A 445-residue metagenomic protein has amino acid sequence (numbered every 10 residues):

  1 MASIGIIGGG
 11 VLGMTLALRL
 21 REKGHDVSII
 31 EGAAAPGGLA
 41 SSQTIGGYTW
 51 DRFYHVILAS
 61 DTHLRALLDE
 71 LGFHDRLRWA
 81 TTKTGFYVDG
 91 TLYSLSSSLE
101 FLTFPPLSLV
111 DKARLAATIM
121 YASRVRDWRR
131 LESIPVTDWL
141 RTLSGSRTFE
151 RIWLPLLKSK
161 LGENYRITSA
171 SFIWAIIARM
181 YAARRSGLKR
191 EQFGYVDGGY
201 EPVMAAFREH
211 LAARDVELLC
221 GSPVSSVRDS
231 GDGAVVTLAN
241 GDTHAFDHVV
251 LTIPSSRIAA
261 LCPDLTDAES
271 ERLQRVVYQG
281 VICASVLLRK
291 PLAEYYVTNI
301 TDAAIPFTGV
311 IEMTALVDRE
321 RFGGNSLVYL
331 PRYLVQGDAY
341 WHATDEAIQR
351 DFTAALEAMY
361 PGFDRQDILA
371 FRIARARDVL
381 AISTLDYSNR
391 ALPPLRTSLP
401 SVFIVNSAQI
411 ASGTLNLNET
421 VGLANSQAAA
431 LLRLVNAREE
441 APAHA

Functional and structural regions predicted by a protein language model:
A2-I29: N-terminal Rossmann-like FAD-binding beta1-loop-alpha1 element of flavoenzymes
L12, A35, S256: Conserved Rossmann-like nucleotide-cofactor binding loop
R21-I45: Glycine-rich FAD pyrophosphate-binding loop
K23, P223-Y329, Y333-H342, E346 (+4 more regions): Mid-domain catalytic core of redox enzymes that form a hydrophobic substrate pocket/lid adjacent to a catalytic redox
G46-R130, D138, P155: Dinucleotide-binding Rossmann-like beta1-alpha1 core, especially the glycine-rich loop that anchors the ADP
L107, A117-V227, G233-A234: Active-site/ligand-binding neighborhood in enzyme catalytic cores
V328-Y329, L395-S412, E419, L423: Short FAD-binding loop at a beta-strand-to-alpha-helix junction that anchors the flavin cofactor in diverse
V421-E439: Internal hydrophobic alpha-helix adjacent to the cofactor/substrate pocket in enzyme cavities
